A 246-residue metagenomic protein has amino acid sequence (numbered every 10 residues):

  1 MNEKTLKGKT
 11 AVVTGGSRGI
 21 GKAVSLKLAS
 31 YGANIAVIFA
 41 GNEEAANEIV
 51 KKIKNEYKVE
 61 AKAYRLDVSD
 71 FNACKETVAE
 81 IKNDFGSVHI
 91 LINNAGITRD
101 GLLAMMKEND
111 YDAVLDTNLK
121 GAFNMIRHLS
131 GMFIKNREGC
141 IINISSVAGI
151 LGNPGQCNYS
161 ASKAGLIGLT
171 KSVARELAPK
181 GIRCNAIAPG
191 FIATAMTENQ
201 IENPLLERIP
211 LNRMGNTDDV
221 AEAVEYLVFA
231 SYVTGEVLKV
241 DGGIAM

Functional and structural regions predicted by a protein language model:
T10, S17-G19: Conserved glycine-rich cofactor-binding loop
Y31-E48: Conserved glycine-rich Rossmann-like NAD(P)H-binding loop of the short-chain dehydrogenase/reductase
L102-L103, K107-L115, L205: Substrate-binding pocket helix/loop in short-chain dehydrogenase/reductase
I126, E138, N216-V240, A245: C-terminal substrate-recognition "lid" of short-chain dehydrogenase/reductases
I126, S162, T170: Active-site helix of classical SDR
G131, R175-P179: Alpha-helical segment proximal to the catalytic Tyr-Lys
S146: Residue(s) in the substrate-gating loop at a strand-loop-helix junction that position the organic substrate next
